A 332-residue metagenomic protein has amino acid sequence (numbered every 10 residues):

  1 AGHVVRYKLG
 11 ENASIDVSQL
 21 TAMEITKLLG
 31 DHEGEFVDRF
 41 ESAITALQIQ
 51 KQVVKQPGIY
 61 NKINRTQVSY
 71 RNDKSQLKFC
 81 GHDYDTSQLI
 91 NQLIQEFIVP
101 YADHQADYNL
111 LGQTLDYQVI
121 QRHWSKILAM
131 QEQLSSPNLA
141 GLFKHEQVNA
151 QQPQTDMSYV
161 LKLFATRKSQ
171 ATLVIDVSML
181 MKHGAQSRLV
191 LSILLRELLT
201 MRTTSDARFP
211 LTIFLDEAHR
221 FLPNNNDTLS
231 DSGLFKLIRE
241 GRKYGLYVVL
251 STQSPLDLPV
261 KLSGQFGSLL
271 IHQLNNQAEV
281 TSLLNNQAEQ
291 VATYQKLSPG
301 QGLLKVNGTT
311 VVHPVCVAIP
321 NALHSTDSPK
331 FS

Functional and structural regions predicted by a protein language model:
A1-V5, A13-K236, G302-G308: P-loop NTPase motor domains
G2-R6, T228-L229, Q265-G267, Q287 (+1 more regions): Short secondary-structure boundary/capping segments
K8-Q19, L269-A278: Conserved AAA+ ATPase "SRH/arginine-finger" region at the nucleotide-binding site
T26, D31, K236-C316: Conserved ATP-driven motor cores of ASCE-family P-loop NTPases powering translocation/secretion/packaging/pilus
M181, T310, N321-L323: Active-site/binding-pocket entry motifs
G184-A185, V312-V315, S325: Short helix/loop capping segments that flank catalytic or ligand/cofactor-binding pockets
A318-S332: Active-site/ligand-binding-proximal alpha/beta "capping" segment
